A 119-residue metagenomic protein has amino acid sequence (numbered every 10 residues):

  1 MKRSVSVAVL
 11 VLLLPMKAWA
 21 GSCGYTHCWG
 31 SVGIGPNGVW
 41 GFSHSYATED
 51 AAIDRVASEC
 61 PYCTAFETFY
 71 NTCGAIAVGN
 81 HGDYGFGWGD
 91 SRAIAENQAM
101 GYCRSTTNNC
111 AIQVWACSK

Functional and structural regions predicted by a protein language model:
K2-A8: Sec-dependent signal peptide recognition, specifically the positively charged N-region followed immediately by
V11-L12: Hydrophobic alpha-helical transmembrane segments of integral membrane proteins, especially lipid-exposed positions
P15-K17: N-terminal signal peptide c-region/cleavage motif recognized by signal peptidases
W19-K119: Secreted/extracellular ectodomain signature
